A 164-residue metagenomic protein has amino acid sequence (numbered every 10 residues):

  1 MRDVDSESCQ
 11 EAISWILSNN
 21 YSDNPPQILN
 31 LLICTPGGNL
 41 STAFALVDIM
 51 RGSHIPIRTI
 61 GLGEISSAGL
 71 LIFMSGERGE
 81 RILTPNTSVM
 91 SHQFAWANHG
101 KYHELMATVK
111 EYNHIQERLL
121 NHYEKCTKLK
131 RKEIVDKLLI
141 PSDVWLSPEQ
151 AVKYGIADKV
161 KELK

Functional and structural regions predicted by a protein language model:
M1-K164: Terminal-region recognition feature
